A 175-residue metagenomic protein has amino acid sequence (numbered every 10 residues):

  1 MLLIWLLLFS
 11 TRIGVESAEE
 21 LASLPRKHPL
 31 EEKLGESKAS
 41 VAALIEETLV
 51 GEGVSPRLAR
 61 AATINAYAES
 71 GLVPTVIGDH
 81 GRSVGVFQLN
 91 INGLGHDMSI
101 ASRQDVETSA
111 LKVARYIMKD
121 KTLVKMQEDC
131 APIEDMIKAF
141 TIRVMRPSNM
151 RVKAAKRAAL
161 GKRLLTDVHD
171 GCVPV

Functional and structural regions predicted by a protein language model:
L3, L7-S40, V50-E52, G95-V175: Non-catalytic cell-wall polysaccharide-engagement segments
S40, L44, T48-E52, R60-I64: Short, conserved "active-site rim" segments that organize catalytic pockets and cofactor/ligand binding
P56-V73, V113, K138-I142: Short, functionally critical alpha-helical segments immediately adjacent to catalytic or ligand/cofactor-binding
R57-A62, G85, S109, P132 (+1 more regions): Residue-level detector of well-ordered alpha-helical segments, enriched for hydrophobic/aromatic packing positions
V73, F87-N90, V124-Q127: Generic, ordered loop/turn and secondary-structure boundary motif
T75-I77: Hydrophobic alpha-helical bundle architecture
D79-D97, V113: Substrate-binding/active-site groove segments that recognize and process beta-1,4-linked N-acetyl-hexosamine
